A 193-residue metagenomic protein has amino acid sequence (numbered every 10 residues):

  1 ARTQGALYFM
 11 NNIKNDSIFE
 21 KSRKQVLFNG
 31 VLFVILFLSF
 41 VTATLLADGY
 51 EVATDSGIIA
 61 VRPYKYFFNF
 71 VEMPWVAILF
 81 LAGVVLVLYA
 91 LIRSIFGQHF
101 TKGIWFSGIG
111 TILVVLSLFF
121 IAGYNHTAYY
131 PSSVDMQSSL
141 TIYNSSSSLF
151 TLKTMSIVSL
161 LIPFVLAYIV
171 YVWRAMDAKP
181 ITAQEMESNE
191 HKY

Functional and structural regions predicted by a protein language model:
A1, G30, T111, A167-Y171: Generic recognition of stable, solvent-exposed alpha-helical segments in well-folded globular domains
A1-F100, I121: Long, contiguous internal "core" modules enriched in hydrophobic/ aromatic residues
N15, F33, F80, Y89 (+2 more regions): Alpha-helical transmembrane segments of multi-pass membrane proteins predominantly involved in bioenergetics
L36-F40, V114-L118, F164-V165: Alpha-helical transmembrane segments of multipass membrane proteins
I58-Y64, Y130-T151: Short, membrane-exposed interhelical loops at transmembrane-helix boundaries
W105-L113: Central hydrophobic cores of alpha-helical transmembrane segments in multi-pass integral membrane proteins
V115-Q137: Juxtamembrane non-transmembrane "cap" segments at the membrane-aqueous interface of multi-pass membrane proteins
M176-Y193: Short, highly charged, low-complexity non-transmembrane loops/tails of multi-pass membrane proteins
